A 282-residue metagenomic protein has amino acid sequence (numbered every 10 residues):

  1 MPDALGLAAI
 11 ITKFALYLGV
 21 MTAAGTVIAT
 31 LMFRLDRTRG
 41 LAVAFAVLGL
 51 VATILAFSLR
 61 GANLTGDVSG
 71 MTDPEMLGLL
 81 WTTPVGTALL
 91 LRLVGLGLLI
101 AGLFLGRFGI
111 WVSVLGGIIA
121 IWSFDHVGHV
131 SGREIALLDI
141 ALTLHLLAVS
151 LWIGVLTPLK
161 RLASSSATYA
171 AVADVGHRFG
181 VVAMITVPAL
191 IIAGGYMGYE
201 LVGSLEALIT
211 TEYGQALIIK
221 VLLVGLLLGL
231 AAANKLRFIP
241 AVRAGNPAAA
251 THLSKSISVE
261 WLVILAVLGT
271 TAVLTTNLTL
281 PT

Functional and structural regions predicted by a protein language model:
M1-T282: Polytopic transmembrane helical bundles with strong interfacial aromatic enrichment
